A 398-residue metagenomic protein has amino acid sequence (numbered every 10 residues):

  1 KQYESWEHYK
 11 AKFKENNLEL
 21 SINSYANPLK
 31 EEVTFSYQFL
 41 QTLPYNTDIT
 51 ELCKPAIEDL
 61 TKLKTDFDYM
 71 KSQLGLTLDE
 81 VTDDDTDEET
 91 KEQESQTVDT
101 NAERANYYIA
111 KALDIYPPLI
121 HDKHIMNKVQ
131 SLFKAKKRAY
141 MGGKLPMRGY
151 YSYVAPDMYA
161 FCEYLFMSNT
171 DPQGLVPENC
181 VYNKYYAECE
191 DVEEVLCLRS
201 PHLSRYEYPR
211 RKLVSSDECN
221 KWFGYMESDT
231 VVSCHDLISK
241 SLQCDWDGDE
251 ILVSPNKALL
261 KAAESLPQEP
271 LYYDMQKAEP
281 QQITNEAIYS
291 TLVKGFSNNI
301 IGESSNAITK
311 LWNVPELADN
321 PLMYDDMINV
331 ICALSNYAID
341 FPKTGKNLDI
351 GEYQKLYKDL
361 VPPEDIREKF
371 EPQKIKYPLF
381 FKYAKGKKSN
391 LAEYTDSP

Functional and structural regions predicted by a protein language model:
K1-K240, L259-K261, P280-P398: Conserved small-residue
K240, V253-Q268: Short active-site loop/helix that positions an aromatic residue
E250: Duplex nucleic acid-engaging cores and interfaces of nucleic-acid transaction enzymes
E264-T284: Short, conserved aromatic-histidine micro-motifs
